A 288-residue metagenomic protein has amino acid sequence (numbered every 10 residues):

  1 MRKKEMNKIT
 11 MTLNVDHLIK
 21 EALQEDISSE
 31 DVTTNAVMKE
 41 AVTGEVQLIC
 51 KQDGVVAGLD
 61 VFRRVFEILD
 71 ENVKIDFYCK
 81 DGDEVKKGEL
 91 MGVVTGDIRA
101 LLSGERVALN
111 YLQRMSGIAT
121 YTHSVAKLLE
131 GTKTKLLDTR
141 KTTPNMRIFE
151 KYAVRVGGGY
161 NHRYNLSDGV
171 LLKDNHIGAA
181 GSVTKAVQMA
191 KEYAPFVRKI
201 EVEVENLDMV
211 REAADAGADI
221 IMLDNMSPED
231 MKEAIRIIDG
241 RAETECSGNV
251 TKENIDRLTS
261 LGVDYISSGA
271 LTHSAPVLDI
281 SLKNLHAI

Functional and structural regions predicted by a protein language model:
M1-I9, I288: Basic/polar N-terminal segments that are highly enriched at the extreme N-terminus, encompassing both cleavable
N7-A216, I220, K232-I237, E243-C246 (+2 more regions): Acidic/glycine-rich phosphate/pyrophosphate-binding loops and surrounding catalytic core that coordinate Mg2+
N225, G248, G269-A270: Short secondary-structure boundary segments
A270-I288: Short, charged, intrinsically disordered terminal tails
